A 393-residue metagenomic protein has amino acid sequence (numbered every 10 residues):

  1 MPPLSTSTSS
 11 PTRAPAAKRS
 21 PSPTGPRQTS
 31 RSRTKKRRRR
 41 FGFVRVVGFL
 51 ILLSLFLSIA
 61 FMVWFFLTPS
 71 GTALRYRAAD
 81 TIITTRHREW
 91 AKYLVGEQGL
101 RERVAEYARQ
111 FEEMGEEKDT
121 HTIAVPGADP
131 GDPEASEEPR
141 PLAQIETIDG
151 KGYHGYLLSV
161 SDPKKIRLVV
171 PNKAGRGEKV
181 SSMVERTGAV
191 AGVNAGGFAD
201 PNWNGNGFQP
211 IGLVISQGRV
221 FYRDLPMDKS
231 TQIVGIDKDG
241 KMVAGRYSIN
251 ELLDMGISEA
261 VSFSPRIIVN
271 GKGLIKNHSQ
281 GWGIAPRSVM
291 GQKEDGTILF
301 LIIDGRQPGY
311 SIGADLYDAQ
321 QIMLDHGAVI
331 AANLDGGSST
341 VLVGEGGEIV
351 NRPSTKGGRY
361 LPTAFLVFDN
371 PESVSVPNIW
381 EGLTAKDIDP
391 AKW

Functional and structural regions predicted by a protein language model:
P2-L225, D387: Zymogen propeptides
Y153-G155, R186-G188, K229-T231, S262 (+2 more regions): Extracytoplasmic
G155-S159, I233, R266, V289 (+1 more regions): Conserved hydrophobic/aromatic beta-strand scaffold that supports enzyme active sites
S159, V190-N194, V234-G235, V243 (+3 more regions): Structural recognition of the beta-strand scaffold that forms the well-ordered cores of secreted hydrolase catalytic
K164, G240-M242, G296, S338: Structural signal for glycine-centered tight turns and loop->strand junctions in beta-sheet-rich domains
N172-R176, I249-L252, I303-P308: Short, solvent-exposed aromatic-acidic interface loops
F198-Q280: Active-site-adjacent helix-turn-beta-strand microarchitecture at beta-sheet edges that either contains or buttresses
G205-D224, K276-V329, L334, S339-W393: Conserved, well-ordered active-site substructure
